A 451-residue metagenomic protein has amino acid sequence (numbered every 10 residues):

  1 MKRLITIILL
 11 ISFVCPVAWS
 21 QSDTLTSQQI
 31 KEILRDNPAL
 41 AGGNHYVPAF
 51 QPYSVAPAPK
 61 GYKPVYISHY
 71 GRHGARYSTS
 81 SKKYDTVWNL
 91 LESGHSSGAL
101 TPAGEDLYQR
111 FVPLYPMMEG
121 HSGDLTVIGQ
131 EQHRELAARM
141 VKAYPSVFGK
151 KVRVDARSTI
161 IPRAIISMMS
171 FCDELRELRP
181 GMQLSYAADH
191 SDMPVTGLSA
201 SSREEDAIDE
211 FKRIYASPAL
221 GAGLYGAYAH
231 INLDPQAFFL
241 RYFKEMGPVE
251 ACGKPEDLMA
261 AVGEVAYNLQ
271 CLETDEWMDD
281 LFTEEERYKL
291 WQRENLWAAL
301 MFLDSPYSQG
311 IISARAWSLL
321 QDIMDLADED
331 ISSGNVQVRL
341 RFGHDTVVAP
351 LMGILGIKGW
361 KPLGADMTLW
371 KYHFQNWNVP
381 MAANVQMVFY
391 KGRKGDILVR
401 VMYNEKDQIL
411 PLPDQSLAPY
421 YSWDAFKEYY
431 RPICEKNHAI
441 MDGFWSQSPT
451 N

Functional and structural regions predicted by a protein language model:
M1-T24: Bacterial Sec-dependent N-terminal signal peptides
Q21-D155, T159-R339, G343-N451: Signature for phosphate-centric chemistry
